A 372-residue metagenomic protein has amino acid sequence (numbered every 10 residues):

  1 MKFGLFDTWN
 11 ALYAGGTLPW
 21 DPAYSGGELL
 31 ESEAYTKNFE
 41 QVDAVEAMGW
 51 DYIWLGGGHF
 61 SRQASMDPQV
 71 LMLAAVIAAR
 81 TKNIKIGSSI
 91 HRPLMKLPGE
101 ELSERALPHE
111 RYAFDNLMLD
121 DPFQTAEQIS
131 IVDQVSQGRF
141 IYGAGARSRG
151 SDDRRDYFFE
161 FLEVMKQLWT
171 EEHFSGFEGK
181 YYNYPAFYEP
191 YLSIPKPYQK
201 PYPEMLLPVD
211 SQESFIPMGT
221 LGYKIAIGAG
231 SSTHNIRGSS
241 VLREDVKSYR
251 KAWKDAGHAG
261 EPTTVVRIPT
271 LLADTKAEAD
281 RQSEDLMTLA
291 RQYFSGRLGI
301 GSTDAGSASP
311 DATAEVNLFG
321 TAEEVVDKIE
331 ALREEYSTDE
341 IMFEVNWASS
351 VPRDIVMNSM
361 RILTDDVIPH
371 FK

Functional and structural regions predicted by a protein language model:
M1-F3, W50-Y52, T81-I86, V135-I141 (+6 more regions): Short, well-ordered coil/turn segments that N-cap beta-strands
M1-S88, H109, Y202-P203, I362: N-terminal beta1-alpha1-beta2 module of alpha/beta enzyme domains
D7-L18, A23, D152-I194, N235-D339: An alpha-helical appendage that flanks or caps ligand/catalytic pockets
W9, Y13-G15, L97-Y223: Internal, glycine-rich beta/alpha segment that forms the wall or movable "lid" of small-molecule/cofactor binding
L18-T36, H91-P98, E110-F123, Q199-D210 (+2 more regions): Active-site mouth loops of central-metabolism enzymes
E33-A44, T125-Q128, V209-I216, E324-A331: Short, acidic/polar
G49, G57, I77, V132 (+7 more regions): Conserved, mostly hydrophobic/aromatic
Y52-L73, I77, R92-M95, A229-S239 (+1 more regions): Glycine-rich, proline-tolerant flexible connector loops at the mouths of alpha/beta enzymes
